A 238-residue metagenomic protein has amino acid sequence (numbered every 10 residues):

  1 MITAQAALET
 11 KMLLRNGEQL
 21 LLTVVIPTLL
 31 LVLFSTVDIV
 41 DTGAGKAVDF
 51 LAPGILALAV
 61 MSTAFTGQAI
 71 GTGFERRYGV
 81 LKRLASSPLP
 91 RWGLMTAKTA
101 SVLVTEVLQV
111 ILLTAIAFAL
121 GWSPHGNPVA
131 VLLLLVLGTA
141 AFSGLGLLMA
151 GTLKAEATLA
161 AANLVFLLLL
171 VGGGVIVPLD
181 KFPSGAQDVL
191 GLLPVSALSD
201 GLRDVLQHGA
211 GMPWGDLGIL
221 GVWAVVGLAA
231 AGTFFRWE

Functional and structural regions predicted by a protein language model:
M1-L14, L202: A short amphipathic helical element positioned immediately N-terminal to and/or at the very start of a transmembrane
Q5, T23-V24, L51, I55 (+8 more regions): Residue-level recognition of transmembrane alpha-helices in multi-pass small-molecule transporters/permeases
L13, A64-L89: Transmembrane helix boundary and interhelical loop/hinge segments in multi-pass membrane proteins
L14-D41, V48-G67, L108, V165-V171 (+2 more regions): Hydrophobic alpha-helical transmembrane segments of multi-pass membrane transport/permease proteins
L30-D38, L58-S62, T66, Q109 (+8 more regions): Structural signal for membrane-spanning alpha-helices in multi-pass inner-membrane proteins, emphasizing helix cores
S35-I39, F74, R83, F118 (+7 more regions): Transmembrane helix-loop junction
V40-D41, H125, G173-G227: Membrane-interfacial helix-loop-helix junctions in multi-pass membrane proteins
R91-L167, G209-G221, V225-A229: Alpha-helical transmembrane segments and their short interhelical loops
